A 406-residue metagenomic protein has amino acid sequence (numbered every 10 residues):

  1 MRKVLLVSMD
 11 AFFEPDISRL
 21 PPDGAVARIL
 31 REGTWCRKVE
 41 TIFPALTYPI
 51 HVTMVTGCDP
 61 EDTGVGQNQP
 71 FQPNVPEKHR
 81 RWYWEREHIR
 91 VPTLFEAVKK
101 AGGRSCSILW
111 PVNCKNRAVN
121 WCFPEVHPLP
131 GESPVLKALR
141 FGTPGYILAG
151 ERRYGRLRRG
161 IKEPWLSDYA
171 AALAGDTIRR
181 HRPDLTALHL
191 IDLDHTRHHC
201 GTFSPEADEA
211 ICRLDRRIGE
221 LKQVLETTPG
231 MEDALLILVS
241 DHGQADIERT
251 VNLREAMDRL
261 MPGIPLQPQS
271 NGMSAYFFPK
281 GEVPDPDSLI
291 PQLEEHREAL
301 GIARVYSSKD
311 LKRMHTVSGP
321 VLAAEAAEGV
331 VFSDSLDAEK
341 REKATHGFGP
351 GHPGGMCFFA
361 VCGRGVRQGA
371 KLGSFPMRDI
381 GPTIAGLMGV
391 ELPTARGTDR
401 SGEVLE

Functional and structural regions predicted by a protein language model:
R2, D23-G24, P49, I89-E96 (+5 more regions): A structural signal for well-ordered alpha-helical segments within the folded catalytic domains of diverse enzymes
R2-P15, R28-I29, M54, V98 (+6 more regions): Beta-strand elements within well-structured catalytic alpha/beta cores of enzymes that handle phosphate/sulfate esters
P15, D194-T196, A245-T250: Active-site environment of divalent metal-dependent phosphoester hydrolases
I17-D62, C106: Short, structured active-site-proximal loop/turn typified by the sulfatase FGly-forming signature C/S-X-P-X-R
C58-G201, D285-P286, E295-E298, S333: His/Asp/Glu-rich, glycine-adjacent segments that coordinate divalent cations and/or stabilize oxyanion chemistry on
P70, V75-E87, V91, G201 (+2 more regions): Secreted, luminal/periplasmic, and some membrane-associated catalytic domains that remodel anionic oxygen-ester
R259-I290, T345-L387: Substrate-binding rim/cap in mid-to-C-terminal beta-strand-loop elements of soluble/periplasmic
R396-E406: Cytosolic regulatory/linker segments at or just downstream of nucleotide-handling modules in signal-transduction
